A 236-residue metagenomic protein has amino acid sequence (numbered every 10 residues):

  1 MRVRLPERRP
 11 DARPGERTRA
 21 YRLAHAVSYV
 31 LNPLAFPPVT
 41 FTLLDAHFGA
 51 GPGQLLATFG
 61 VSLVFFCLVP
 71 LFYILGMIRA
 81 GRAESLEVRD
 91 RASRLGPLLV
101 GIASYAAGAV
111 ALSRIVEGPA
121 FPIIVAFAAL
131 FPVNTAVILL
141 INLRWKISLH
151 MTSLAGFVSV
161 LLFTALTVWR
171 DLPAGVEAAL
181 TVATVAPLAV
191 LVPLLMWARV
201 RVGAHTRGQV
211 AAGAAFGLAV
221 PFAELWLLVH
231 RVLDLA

Functional and structural regions predicted by a protein language model:
M1-A24: Short, Lys/Arg-rich, polar N-terminal cytosolic tail immediately upstream of the first transmembrane signal-anchor
R19-A24, V61, R82-A92, A107-A120 (+2 more regions): Short juxtamembrane and helix-loop transition motifs at transmembrane-helix boundaries in membrane proteins
A20-L31, R82-G96, L140-L154, V200-G208: Interhelical loop and helix-boundary elements at the membrane-water interface of polytopic inner-membrane proteins
V27-H47: The first (N-terminal) embedded transmembrane alpha-helix
P33, P37-P38, F66-I78, I102 (+4 more regions): Transmembrane alpha-helical segments of multi-pass membrane transport proteins and ion-pumping complexes
G53-L68, D90-A92: Loop-to-helix transition at the N-terminal end of transmembrane alpha-helices
V100-A109, L154-V160: Core segments of transmembrane alpha-helices that mediate helix-helix packing or line hydrophobic substrate/ligand
P119, I124-A236: Membrane-embedded catalytic cores of phosphoryl/pyrophosphoryl-handling enzymes
